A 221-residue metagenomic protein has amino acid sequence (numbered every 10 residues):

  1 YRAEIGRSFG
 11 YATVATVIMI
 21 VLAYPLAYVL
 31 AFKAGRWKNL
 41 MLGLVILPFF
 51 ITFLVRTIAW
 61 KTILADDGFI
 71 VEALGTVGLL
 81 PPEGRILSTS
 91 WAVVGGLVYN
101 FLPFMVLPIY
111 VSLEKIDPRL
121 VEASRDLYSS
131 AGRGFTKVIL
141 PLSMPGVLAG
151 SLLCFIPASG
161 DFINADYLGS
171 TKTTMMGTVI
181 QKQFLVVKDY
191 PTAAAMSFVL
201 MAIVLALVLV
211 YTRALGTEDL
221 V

Functional and structural regions predicted by a protein language model:
Y1-V17, E83, L185-D189: Periplasmic/extracellular loop-to-transmembrane helix junction in inner-membrane transport proteins
I5, L30, L47, L120-L127 (+1 more regions): Short hydrophobic faces within alpha-helices
V14-I46, L120-V121, T212-R213: Transmembrane-helix boundary motif in ABC transporter permease subunits
K33-M41, F69-I70, T89, R119 (+3 more regions): Membrane-helix interface segments
L47, Y99-P118, S129-G160: Transmembrane alpha-helices
T57-V98, G132, L168-K172: Membrane-interfacial helix termini and adjacent extracytoplasmic/periplasmic loops of multi-pass transporters
Y110-R125, K137, A194-V221: C-terminal transmembrane helix and the adjacent membrane-cytosol boundary/short C-terminal tail of inner/organellar
A158, F162-R213: Interhelical loop and adjacent transmembrane-helix boundary motif in polytopic membrane transport permeases
